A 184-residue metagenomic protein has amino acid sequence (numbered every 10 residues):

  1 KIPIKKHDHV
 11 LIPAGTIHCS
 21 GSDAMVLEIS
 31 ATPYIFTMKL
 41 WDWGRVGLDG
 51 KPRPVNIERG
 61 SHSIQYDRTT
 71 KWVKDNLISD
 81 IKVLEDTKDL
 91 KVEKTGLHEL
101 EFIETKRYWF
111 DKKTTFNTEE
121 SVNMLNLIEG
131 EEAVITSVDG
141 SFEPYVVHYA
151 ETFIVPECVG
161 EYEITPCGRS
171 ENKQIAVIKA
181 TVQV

Functional and structural regions predicted by a protein language model:
K1-V55, G60: Contiguous mid-protein beta-loop-alpha structural module that forms a pocket-lining wall or clamp of enzyme active
I2-L11, I135-V159: Short acidic-glycine-tyrosine-enriched beta hairpin
K6, F102-E104, S121, Y149: A generic structural signal for well-ordered coil/turn residues at beta-strand boundaries that shape enzyme active-site
H9, I17, V26, T105-R107 (+2 more regions): Conserved hydrophobic/aromatic beta-strand scaffold that supports enzyme active sites
T16-I35, P144, H148, P156-V184: Ligand-binding loop in jelly-roll beta-barrel domains
D23, F110-F142, H148-A150: Glycine- and acidic-residue-biased ligand/ion/polar-headgroup-sensing regions
T37-E119: C-terminal amphipathic alpha-helical segment
L48-V55, L97, T136-E143, C167-Q174: Intrinsically disordered, low-complexity coil segments
